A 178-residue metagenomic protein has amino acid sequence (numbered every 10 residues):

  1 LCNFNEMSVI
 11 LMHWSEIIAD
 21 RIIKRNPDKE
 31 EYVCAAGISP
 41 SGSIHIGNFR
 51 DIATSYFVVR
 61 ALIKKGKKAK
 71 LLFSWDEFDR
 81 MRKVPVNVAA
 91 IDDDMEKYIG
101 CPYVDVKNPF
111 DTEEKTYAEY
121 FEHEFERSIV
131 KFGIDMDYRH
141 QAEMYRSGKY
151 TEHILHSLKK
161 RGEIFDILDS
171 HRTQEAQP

Functional and structural regions predicted by a protein language model:
L1-I46, F57-F73, A90-E96, G100-C101 (+2 more regions): Non-catalytic terminal extensions that flank enzyme cores
N3-E6, N108, V130-P178: Active-site cores that bind ATP or allylic diphosphates and position pyrophosphate for catalysis
I10, W14, R50, E113 (+2 more regions): Catalytic cores of large soluble enzymes that bind and process phosphate-bearing ligands
P40-F49, Y103-T116, A142-R146: The substrate-binding groove and active-site-proximal loops of carbohydrate-active enzymes, especially glycoside
L72-M81, Q141-M144: Short, solvent-exposed turn/loop segments enriched in Gly/Ser/Thr/Pro and often Arg
F78-E96, H153-L155: Charged, often glycine-rich, active-site loop that binds/positions anionic groups
D92-E119, F125-S128, F132: A glycine-rich helix N-cap at a beta->alpha junction
